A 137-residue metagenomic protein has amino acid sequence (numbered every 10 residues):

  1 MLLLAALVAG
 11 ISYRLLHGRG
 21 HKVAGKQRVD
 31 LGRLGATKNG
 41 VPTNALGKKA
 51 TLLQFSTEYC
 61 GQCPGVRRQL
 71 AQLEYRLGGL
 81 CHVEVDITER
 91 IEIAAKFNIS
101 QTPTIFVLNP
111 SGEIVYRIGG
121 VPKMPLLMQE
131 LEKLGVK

Functional and structural regions predicted by a protein language model:
M1-L34: N-terminal targeting signals for export/organelle localization
L34-P42, K48: Anionic-ligand binding region
L46-E58: Short active-site neighborhood of thiol/selenol oxidoreductases, capturing the structured segment around
C60-C63, I105: The canonical Cys-X-X-Cys-His
P64-L77: Typically the conserved alpha-helix immediately C-terminal to a functionally engaged Cys/Sec in thioredoxin-like
G78-E92: Thiol-based oxidoreductase modules, predominantly thioredoxin-like and allied folds used for disulfide exchange
N98-F106: Structural micro-motif
V107-K137: Non-catalytic, surface beta->alpha helical segment in thiol-disulfide oxidoreductase systems
